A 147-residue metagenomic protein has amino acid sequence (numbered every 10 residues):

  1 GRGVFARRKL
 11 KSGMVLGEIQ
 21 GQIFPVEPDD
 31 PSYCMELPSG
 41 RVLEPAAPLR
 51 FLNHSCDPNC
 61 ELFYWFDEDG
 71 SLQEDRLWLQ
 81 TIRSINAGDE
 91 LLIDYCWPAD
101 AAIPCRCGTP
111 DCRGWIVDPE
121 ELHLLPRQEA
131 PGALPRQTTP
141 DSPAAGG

Functional and structural regions predicted by a protein language model:
G1-D69: Catalytic cores of histone-lysine modification enzymes
C56, E61-G147: C-terminal SET catalytic tail plus cysteine-rich post-SET Zn-binding segment of SAM-dependent SET-domain
